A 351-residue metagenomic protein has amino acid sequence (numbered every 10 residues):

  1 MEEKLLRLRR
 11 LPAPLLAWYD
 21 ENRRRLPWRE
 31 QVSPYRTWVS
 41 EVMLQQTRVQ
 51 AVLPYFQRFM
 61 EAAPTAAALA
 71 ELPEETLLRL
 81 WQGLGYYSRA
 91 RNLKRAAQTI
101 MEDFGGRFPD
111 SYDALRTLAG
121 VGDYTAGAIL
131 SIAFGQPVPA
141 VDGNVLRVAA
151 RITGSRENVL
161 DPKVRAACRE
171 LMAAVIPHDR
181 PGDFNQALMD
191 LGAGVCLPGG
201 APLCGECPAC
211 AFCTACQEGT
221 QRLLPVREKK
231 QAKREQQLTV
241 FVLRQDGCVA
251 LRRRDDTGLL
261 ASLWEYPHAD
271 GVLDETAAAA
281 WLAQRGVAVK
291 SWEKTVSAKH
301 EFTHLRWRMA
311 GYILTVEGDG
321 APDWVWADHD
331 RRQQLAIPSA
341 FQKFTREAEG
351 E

Functional and structural regions predicted by a protein language model:
M1-R25, E30, A193-E351: Intrinsically disordered, low-complexity, charged terminal extensions of DNA damage-control enzymes
E2-G205, A209-E218, G286-V287: Catalytic cores of DNA base-excision repair glycosylases
